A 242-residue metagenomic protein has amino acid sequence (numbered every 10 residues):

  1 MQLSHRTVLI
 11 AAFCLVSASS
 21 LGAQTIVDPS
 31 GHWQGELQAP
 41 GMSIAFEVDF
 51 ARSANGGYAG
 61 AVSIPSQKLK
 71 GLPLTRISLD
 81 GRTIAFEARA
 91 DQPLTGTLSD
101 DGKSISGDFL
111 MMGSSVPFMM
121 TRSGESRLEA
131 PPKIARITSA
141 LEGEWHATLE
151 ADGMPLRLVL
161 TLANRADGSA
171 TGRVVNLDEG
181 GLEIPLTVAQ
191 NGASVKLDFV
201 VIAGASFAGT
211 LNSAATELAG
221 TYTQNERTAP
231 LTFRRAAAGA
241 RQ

Functional and structural regions predicted by a protein language model:
M1-L9: Bacterial N-terminal signal peptides that target proteins for export
S4-H5, A51, T121, R234: Short, intrinsically disordered low-complexity segments
V8, A54, S78, G124 (+2 more regions): Small/flexible residues
L9-S20: Bacterial N-terminal signal peptides
Q24-D100, S106-M112, E129-S213, A219-R227: Central antiparallel beta-sheet cores of small beta-barrel/beta-sandwich binding domains
S115-P117: A contiguous, mid-protein "functional segment" used to position or interact with cofactors/ions or partner subunits
M119-T138, R234-Q242: Intrinsically disordered, low-complexity Ser/Thr-rich linker and spacer segments in cell-wall-related proteins
L231: Cys/His-enriched low-complexity segments
